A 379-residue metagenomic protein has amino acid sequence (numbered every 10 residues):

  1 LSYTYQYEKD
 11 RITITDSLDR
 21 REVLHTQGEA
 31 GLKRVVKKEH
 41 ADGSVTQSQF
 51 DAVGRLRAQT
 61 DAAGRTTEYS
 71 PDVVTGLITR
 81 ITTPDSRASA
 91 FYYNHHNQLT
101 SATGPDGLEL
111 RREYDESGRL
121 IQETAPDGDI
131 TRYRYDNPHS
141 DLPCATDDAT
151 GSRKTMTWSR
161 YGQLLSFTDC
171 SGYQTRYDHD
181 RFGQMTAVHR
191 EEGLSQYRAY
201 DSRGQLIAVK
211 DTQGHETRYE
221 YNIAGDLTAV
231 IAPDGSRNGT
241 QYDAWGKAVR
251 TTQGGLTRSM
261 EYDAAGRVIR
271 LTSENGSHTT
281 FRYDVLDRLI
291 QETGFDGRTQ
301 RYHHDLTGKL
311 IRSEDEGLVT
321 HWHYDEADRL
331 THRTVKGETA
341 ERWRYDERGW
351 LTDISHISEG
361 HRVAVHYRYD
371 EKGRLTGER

Functional and structural regions predicted by a protein language model:
L1-R379: Extended charged/polar low-complexity repeat regions
